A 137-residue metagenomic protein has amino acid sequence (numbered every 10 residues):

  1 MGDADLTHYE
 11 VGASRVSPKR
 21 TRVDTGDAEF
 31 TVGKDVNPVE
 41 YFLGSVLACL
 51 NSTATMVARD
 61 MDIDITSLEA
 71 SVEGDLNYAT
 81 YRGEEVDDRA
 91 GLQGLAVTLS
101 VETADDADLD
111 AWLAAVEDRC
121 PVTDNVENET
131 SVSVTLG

Functional and structural regions predicted by a protein language model:
M1-G44, T55-G137: Extended beta-strand/beta-hairpin segments
V46-L50: Alpha-helical metal-binding/catalytic segments enriched in His/Glu/Asp
